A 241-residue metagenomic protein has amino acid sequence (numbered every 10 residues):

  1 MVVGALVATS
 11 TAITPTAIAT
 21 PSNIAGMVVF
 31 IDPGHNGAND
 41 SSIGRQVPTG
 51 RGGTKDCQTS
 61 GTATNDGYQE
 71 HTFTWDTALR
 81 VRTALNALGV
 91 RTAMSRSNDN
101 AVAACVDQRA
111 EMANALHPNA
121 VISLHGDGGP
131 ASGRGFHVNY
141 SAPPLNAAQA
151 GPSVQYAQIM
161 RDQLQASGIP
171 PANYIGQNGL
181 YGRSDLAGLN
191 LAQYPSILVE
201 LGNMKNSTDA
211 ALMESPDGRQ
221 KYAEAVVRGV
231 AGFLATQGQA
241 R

Functional and structural regions predicted by a protein language model:
G4, T9-T11, P21-S22, N65-R241: Active-site-proximal helix/loop segments of hydrolytic enzymes
T16-M27: Low-complexity, acidic Ser/Thr/Pro-rich repeat tracts that form intrinsically disordered stalk/linker regions of very
G26-V29, F136: Nucleotide donor/acceptor-binding cores
V28, P33-T77: Active-site-proximal loop motif in hydrolases
